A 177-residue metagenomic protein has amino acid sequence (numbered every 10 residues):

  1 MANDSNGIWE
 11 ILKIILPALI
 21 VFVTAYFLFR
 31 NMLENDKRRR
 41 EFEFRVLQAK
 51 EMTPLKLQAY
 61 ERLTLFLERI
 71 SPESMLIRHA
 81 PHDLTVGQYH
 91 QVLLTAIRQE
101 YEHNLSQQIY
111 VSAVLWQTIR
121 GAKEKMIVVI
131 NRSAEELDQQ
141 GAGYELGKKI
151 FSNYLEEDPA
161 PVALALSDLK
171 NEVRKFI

Functional and structural regions predicted by a protein language model:
M1-I8: Short, strongly hydrophobic alpha-helical membrane anchors
W9, A25-Y26, R30-I177: Conserved non-transmembrane functional hotspots
I15-L28: Single-pass alpha-helical transmembrane signal-anchor segments
